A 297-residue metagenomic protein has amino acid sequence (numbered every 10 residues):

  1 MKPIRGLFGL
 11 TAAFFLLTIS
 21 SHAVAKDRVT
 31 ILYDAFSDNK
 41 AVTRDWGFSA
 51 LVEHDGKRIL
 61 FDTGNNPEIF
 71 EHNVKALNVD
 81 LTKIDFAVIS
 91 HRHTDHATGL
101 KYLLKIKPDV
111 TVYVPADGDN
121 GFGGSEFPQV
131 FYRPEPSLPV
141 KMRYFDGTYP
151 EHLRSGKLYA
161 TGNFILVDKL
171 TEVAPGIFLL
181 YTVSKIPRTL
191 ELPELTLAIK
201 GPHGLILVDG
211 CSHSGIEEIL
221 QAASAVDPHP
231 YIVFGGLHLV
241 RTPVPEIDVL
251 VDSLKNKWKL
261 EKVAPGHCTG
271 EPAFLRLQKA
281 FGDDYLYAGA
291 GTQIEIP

Functional and structural regions predicted by a protein language model:
M1-T11: Bacterial N-terminal signal peptides that target proteins for export
G9-I19: Bacterial N-terminal signal peptides
A23-A25: Boundary at the C-terminal end of the N-terminal hydrophobic targeting segment
R28-L77, L190-D209: Conserved beta-strand hairpin/beta-sheet module of binuclear metal-dependent hydrolase folds, prominently
D38-N39, P67-I69, H93-T98, D119-F122 (+3 more regions): Active-site environment of divalent metal-dependent phosphoester hydrolases
E68-Y113, D117-D119, S224-F234, H238 (+1 more regions): Active-site metal-binding motif and surrounding structural segment of the metallo-beta-lactamase
T111, T196, P202-T292: Cap/insert and terminal regions of metallo-dependent hydrolase folds
G118-L195, P202, L286-P297: Metallo-beta-lactamase
